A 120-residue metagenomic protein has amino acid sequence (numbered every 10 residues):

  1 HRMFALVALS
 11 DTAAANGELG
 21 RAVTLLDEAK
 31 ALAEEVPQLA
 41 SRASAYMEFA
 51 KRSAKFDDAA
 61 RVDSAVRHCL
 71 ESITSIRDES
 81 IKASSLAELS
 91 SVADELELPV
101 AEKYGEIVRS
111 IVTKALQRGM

Functional and structural regions predicted by a protein language model:
H1-M120: Non-catalytic tandem-repeat scaffold regions and their flanking low-complexity/translocation tails
